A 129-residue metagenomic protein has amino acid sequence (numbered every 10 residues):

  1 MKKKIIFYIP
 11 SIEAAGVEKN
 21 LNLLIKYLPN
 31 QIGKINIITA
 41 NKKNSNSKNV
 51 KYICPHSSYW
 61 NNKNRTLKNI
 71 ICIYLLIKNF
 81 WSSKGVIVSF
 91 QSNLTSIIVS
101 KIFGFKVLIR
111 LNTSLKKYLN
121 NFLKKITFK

Functional and structural regions predicted by a protein language model:
M1-I6: Extreme N-terminal starter segment of soluble prokaryotic enzymes
F7-N64: N-terminal strand-loop element at the rim of the active site of nucleotide-sugar-dependent glycosyltransferases
L23, I71-L76, T95, I126: Alpha-helical elements of Rossmann-like donor-binding domains used by nucleotide-donor carbohydrate transfer enzymes
W60-N61, L94-T95, F105-L123: A short, histidine- and acid-enriched strand-loop-helix "catalytic/donor-clamping" loop that lines the nucleotide-sugar
N69-C72, I87-T95, L111-N112: Short His-centered aromatic/hydrophobic patch
Y74-W81, N120-K129: Membrane-proximal helix-turn-helix segments that form the acceptor-binding/catalytic region of lipid-linked
